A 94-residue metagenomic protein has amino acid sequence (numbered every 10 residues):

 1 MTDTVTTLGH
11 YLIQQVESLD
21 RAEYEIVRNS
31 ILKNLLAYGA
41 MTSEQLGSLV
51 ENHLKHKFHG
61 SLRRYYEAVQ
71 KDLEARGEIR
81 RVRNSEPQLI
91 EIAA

Functional and structural regions predicted by a protein language model:
M1-N29, K33: Long, low-complexity, charged/polar intrinsically disordered regions in eukaryotic proteins
E25, E44, R63-E67: An alpha-helix initiation/capping motif
L35-Y38: Short helix-capping/hinge SLiMs at alpha-helix to coil transitions
A40-H53: Short acidic, hydrophobic short linear motifs in intrinsically disordered regions
E51-A68: Short, positively charged loop/turn segments that connect secondary-structure elements
K71: Residue-level detection of the helix-turn-helix DNA-binding "recognition helix"
E74-R83: A short, conserved structural fragment
N84-A94: Short, cationic-aromatic polyanion-contact patches
